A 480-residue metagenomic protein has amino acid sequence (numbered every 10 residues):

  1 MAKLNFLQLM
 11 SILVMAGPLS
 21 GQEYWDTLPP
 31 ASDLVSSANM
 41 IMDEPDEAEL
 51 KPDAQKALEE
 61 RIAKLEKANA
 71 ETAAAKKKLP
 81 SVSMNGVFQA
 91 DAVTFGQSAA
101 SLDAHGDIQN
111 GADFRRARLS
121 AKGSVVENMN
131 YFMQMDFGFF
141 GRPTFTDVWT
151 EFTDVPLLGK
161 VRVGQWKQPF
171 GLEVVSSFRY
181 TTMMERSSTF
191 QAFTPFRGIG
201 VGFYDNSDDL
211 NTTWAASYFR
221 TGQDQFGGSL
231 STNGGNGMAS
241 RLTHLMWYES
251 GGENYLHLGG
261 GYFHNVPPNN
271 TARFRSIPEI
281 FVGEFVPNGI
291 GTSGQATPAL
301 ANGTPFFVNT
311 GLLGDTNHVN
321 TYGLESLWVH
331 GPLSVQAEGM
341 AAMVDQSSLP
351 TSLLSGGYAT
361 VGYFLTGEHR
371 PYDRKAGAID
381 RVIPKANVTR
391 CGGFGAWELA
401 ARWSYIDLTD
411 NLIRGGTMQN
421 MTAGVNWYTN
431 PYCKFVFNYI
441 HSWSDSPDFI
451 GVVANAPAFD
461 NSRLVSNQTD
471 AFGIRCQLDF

Functional and structural regions predicted by a protein language model:
K3-I12: Sec-dependent signal peptide recognition, specifically the positively charged N-region followed immediately by
L19-S101, H369-K385, F480: N-terminal periplasmic/intermembrane-space "pro-region" immediately following the signal or transit peptide
Q22-D43, V126-Y131, I199-T232, N317-H318 (+1 more regions): Glycine/serine-rich loop-strand microenvironments at binding/catalytic pocket rims
Y24-W25, I41, E49, G96 (+3 more regions): Outer-membrane beta-barrel pore domains
P52-A54, I62-A68, V87-Q89, D147 (+7 more regions): A general secondary-structure boundary signal
E71-A73, S188-F190, V308-L313: Short, P/G- and charge-enriched loop/turn segments at secondary-structure junctions
A75-P268, L353-C391, E398-R414: Outer membrane beta-barrel
